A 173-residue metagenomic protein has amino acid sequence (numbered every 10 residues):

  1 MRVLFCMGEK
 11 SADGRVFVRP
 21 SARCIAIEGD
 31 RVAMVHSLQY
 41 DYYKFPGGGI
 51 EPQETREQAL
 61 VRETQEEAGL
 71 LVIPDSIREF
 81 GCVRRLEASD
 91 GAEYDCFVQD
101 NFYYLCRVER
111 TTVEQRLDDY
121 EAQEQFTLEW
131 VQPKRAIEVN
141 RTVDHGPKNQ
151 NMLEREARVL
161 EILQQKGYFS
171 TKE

Functional and structural regions predicted by a protein language model:
M1-R23: Acidic, metal-coordinating catalytic segment for phosphate/diphosphate chemistry, firing primarily on the Nudix
G8-D13, R84-L86, R141, H145-N151: Class I (Rossmann-like) S-adenosyl-L-methionine-dependent methyltransferase catalytic domain, capturing the SAM-binding
P20-A22, D100-F102, F126: Change "...and in nucleic-acid phosphodiester-cleaving endonucleases..." to "...and in nucleic-acid processing enzymes
I27-E67, L71: Conserved Nudix-box catalytic region and its N-terminal flanking loop in Nudix hydrolases and closely related
D41-Y42, V113-E173: Nudix hydrolase/Nudix homology domain
L71-G81: A short coil-to-beta-strand element that immediately follows conserved catalytic motifs
R85-Q115, E129: Active-site-adjacent beta-strand/loop module that shapes the phosphate/pyrophosphate-binding cleft
